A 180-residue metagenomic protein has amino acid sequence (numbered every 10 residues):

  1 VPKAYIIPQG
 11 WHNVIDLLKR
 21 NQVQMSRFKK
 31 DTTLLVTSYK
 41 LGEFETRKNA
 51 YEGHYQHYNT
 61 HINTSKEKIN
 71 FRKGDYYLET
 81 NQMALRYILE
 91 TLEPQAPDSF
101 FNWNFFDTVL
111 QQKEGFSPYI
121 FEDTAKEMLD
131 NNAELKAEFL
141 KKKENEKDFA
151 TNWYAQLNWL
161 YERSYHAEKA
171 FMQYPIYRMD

Functional and structural regions predicted by a protein language model:
V1-D180: Intrinsic-disorder/low-complexity accessory segments
